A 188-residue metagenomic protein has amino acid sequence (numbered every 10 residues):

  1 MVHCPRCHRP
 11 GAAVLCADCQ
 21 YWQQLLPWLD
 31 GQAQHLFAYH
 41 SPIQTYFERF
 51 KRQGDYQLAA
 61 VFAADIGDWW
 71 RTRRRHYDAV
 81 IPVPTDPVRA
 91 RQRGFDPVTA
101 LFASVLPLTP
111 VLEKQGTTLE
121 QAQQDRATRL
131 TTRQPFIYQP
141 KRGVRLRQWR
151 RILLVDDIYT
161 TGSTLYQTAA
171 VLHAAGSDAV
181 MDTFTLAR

Functional and structural regions predicted by a protein language model:
M1-R188: Glycine-rich phosphate/pyrophosphate-handling loop used in enzymes and phosphotransfer proteins
